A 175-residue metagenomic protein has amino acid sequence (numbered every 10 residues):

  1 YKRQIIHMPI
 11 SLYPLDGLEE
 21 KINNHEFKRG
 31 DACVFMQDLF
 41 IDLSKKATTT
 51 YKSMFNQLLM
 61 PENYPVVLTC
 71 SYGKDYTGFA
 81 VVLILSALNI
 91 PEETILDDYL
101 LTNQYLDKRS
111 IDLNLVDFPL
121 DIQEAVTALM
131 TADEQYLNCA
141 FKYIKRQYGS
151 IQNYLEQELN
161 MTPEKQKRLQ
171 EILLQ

Functional and structural regions predicted by a protein language model:
K2-V67, F79-Q175: Cys-dependent protein tyrosine phosphatase-like superfamily
Y72, Y76-T77: Ser/Thr-glycine-rich phosphate-binding loops at phosphate-binding pockets of nucleotides, nucleotide cofactors
